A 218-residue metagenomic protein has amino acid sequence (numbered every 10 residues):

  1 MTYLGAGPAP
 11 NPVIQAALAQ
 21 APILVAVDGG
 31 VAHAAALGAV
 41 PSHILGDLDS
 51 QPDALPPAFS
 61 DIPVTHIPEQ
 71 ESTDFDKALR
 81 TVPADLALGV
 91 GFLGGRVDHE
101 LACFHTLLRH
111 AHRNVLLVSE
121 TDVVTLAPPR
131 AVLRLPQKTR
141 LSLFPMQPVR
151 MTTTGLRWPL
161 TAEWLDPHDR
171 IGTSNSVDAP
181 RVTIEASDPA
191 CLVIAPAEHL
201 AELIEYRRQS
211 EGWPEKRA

Functional and structural regions predicted by a protein language model:
M1-P8: N-terminal nucleotide-binding beta1-loop-alpha1 segment
A6, S119, P145: Residues on the solvent-exposed faces and adjacent turns of beta-rich solenoids used to engage binding targets
A9, Q70-K77, T125-P128, L165-R170: Active-site glycine-rich loop that binds ribose-phosphate moieties when present
P10, A16-Q20, G212-A218: Non-catalytic interaction surface on structured domains
P10-V13, H33, E202: Short N-terminal binding/cap micro-motifs at the start of the first secondary-structure element
N11, R96-E100, V124-A127: Short, well-ordered, mixed-charge alpha-helical segments that flank or form enzyme active sites
A17-Q20, V25, G29-E120: Acidic/Gly/His-enriched mid-domain segments of enzyme catalytic cores or analogous surface patches that mediate
L126-A218: Long, charged alpha-helical interface segments
